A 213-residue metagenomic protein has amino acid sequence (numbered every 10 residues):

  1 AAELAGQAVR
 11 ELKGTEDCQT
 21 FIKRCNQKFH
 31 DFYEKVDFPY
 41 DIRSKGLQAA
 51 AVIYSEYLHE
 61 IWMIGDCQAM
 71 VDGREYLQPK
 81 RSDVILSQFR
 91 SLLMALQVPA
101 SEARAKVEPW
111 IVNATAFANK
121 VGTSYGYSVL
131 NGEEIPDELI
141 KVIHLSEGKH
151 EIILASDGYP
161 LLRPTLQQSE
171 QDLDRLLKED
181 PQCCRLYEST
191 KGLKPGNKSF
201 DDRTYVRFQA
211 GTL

Functional and structural regions predicted by a protein language model:
A1-L213: PP2C/PPM-type serine/threonine phosphatase catalytic domain
